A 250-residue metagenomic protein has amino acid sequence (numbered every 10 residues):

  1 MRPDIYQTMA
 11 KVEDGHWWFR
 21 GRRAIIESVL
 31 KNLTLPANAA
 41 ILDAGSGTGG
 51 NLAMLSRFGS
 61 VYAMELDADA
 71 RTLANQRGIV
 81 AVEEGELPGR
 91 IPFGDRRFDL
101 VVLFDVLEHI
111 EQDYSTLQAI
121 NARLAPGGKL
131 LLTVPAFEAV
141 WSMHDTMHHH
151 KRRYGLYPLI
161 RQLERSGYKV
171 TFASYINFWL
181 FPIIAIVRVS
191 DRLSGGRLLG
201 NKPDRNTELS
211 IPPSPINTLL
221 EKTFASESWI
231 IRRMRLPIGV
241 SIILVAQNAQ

Functional and structural regions predicted by a protein language model:
M1-R96, L100-F104, Y114-L117, S210-S214 (+2 more regions): Conserved N-terminal segment of class I S-adenosyl-L-methionine
A10-V12, L130-R152, L156-E164: Short, glycine-/aromatic-enriched active-site segment of Class I SAM-dependent methyltransferases
A70, E138-V140, W179: Feature marks short, surface-exposed loop/turn motifs that line or immediately flank catalytic pockets and channel
F104-L107, T133: Residues lining the SAM
Y114-K129: A short glycine-rich, Lys/Arg-flanked "PGG" loop and its adjoining helix->strand segment in the class I
Y168-F178: Conserved S-adenosyl-L-methionine
I183-E221: C-terminal helical/coil "lid" or tail adjacent to the Rossmann-like core of SAM-dependent
L219-Q250: C-terminal lobe and adjacent flexible extensions of AdoMet/dcAdoMet transferase-like proteins
